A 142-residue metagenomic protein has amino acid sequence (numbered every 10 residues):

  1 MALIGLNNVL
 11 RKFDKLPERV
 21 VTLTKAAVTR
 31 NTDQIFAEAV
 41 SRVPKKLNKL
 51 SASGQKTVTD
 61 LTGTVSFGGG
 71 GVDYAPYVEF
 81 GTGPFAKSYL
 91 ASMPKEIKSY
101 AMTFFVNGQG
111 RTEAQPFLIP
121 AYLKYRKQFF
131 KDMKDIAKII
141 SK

Functional and structural regions predicted by a protein language model:
M1-V72, K87-K142: Short, Lys/Arg-rich flexible segments
D73-K87: Extended Gly/Ser/Thr-rich low-complexity repeat segments, especially those forming or decorating extracellular
